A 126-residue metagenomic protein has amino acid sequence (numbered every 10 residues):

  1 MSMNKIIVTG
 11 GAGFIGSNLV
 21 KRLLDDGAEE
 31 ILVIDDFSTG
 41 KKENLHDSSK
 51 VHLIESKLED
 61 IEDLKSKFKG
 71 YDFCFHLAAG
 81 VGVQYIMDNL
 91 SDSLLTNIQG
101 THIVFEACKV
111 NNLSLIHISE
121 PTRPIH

Functional and structural regions predicted by a protein language model:
S2-F73: N-terminal Rossmann/SDR dinucleotide-binding element
A28, V110-L115: A short helix->loop->beta-strand "cap" motif at the edges of active sites that frequently abuts
T39, A79-V83, P124: Flexible cofactor-recognition loop at the NAD(P)H-binding site of Rossmann-like short-chain dehydrogenase/reductase
T39, D47, M87-D88, L95 (+1 more regions): Phosphate-coordinating loops and pocket residues in cytosolic domains that bind phosphorylated ligands
L58-T96, A107: NAD(P)H-binding glycine-rich loop region in Rossmannoid oxidoreductase-like domains and their noncatalytic homologs
I116-H126: Single conserved hydrophobic/aromatic residue that forms the stacking wall/gate of nucleotide- or nucleobase-binding
